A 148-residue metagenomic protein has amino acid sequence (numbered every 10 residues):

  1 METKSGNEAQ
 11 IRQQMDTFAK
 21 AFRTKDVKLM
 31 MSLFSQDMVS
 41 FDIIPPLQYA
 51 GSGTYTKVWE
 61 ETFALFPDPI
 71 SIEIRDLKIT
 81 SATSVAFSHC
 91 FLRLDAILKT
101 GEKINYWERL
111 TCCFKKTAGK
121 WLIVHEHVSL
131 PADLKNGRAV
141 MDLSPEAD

Functional and structural regions predicted by a protein language model:
M1-Q14, A19-S32, V39-D148: A beta-strand edge to alpha-helix "cap/lid" segment located at domain peripheries
